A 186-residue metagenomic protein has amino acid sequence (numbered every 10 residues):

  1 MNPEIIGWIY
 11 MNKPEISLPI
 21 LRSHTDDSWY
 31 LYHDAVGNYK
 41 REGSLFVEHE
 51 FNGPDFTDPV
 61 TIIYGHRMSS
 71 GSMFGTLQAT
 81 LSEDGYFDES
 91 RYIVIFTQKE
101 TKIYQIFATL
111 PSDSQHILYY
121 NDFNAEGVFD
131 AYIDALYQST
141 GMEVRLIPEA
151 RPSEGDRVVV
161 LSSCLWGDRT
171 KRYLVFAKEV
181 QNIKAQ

Functional and structural regions predicted by a protein language model:
M1-Q186: Solvent-exposed, non-transmembrane regions of membrane-associated and secreted proteins
